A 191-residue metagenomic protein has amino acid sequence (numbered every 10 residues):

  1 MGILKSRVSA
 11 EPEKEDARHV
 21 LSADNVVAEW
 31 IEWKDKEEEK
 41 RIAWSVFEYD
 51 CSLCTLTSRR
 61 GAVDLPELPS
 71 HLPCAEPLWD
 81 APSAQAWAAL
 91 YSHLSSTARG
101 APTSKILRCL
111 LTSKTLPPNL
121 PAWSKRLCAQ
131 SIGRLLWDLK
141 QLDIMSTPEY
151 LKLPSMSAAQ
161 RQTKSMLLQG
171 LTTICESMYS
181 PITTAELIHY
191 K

Functional and structural regions predicted by a protein language model:
M1-C109, Y179-I182: Acidic, Ser/Thr-rich, low-complexity intrinsically disordered regions in fungal proteins
S6, S95-S113, A122-K191: Long, amphipathic alpha-helical regulatory blocks in the mid-to-C-terminal portion of eukaryotic proteins
W30-K34, R41, P117-P121, S155 (+1 more regions): Conserved aromatic-histidine-acidic binding/catalytic patches
